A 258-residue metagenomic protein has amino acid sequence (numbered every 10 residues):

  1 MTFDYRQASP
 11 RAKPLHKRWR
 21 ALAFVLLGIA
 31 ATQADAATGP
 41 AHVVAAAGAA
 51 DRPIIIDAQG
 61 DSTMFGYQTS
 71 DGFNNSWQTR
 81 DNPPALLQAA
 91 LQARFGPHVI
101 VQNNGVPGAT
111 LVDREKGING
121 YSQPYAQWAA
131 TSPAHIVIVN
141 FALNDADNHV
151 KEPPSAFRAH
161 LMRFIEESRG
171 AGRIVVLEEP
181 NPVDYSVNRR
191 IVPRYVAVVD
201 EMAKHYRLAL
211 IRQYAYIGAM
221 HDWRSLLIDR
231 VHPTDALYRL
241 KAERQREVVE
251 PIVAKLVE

Functional and structural regions predicted by a protein language model:
R6-L22: Bacterial N-terminal signal peptides that target proteins for export
L22-A30: Bacterial N-terminal signal peptides
A34-A36: Boundary at the C-terminal end of the N-terminal hydrophobic targeting segment
H42-V43, A47-D57, T63-A156: Conserved SGNH/GDSL esterase-like catalytic core that processes O-acyl groups on lipids and polysaccharides
N75-T79, G117, E152-A156, H160 (+2 more regions): Alpha-helix N-cap and loop-to-helix initiation/capping positions
P84, Q88, P154, R158-I165 (+4 more regions): Extracytoplasmic/secreted envelope proteins and their assembly/folding machinery, especially bacterial periplasmic
N140-N144, I165-V196: Active-site segments of SGNH/GDSL-like serine hydrolases that catalyze O-acetyl group transfer/hydrolysis on lipids
A146, P182-E258: Catalytic His-Asp segment of secreted/periplasmic serine-dependent ester chemistry enzymes
